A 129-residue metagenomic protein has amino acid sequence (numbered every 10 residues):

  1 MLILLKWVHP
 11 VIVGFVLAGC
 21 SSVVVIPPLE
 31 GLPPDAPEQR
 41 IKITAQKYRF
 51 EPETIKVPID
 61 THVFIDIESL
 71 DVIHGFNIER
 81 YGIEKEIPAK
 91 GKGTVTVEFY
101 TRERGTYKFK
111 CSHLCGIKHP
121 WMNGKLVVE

Functional and structural regions predicted by a protein language model:
M1-R49: Extracytoplasmic entry segments of secretory-pathway proteins
K6, P10-V13, I65, G91 (+2 more regions): Mature, folded catalytic cores of secreted/periplasmic enzymes
C20-E30, A36-P37, A89-E129: Extracellular/periplasmic metallocenter environments
A36-T44, E51-V72, G93-E103, Y107 (+1 more regions): Beta-strand cores of secreted/periplasmic/IMS beta-sandwich domains, seen most often in copper-related folds
F50, Y81: Hydrophobic pocket-lining residues within nucleotide cofactor-binding pockets
G75-R80: Change to "...patches in solvent-exposed regions of secreted, membrane-anchored, or virion-exposed structural
